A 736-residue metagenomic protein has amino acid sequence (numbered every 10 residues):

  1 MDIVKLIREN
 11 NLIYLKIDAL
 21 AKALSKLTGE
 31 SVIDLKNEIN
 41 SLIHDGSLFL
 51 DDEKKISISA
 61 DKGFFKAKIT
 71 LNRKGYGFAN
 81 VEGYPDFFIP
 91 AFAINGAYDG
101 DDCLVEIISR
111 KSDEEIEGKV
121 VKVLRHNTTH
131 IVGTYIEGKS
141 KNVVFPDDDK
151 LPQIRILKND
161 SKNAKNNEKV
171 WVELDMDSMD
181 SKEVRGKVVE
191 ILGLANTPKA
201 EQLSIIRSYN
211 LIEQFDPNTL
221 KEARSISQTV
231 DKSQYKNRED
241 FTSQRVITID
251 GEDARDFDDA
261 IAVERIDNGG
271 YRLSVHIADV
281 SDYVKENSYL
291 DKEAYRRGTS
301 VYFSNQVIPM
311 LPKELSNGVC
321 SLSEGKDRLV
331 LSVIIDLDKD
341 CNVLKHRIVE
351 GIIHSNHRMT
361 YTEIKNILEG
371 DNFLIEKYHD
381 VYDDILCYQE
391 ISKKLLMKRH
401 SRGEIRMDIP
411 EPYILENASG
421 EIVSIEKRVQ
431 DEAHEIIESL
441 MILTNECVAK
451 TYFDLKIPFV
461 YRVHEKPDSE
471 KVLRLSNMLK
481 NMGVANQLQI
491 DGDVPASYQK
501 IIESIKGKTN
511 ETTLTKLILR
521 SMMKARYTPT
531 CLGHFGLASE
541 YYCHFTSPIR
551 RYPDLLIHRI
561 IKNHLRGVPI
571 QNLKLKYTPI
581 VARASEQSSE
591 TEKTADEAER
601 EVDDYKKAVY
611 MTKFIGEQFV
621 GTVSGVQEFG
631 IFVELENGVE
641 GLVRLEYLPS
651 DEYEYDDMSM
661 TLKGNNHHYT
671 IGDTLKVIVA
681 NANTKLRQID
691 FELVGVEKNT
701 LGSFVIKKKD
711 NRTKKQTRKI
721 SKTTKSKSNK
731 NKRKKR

Functional and structural regions predicted by a protein language model:
M1-S274, S281-D327, R358, K365 (+3 more regions): Charge-lined substrate channels and their catalytic hotspots, especially those that engage the 3′ end of RNA
K22, N166, W171, M176-S178 (+10 more regions): Electropositive polyanion-binding surfaces
D51, P146, D338, E416-N417 (+2 more regions): Acidic/polar residues at beta-strand termini and the immediately following turn/coil
D86-P90, L151-I156, V639-Y655, L701-V705: A short macromolecule-binding patch
G133, S181, I671, A680-G695: Internal insertion modules embedded within essential enzymes
L192, E692-N699: Short beta-strand-to-coil "C-cap" segments at the C-terminal boundary of structured domains/repeats, marking
L537-E540, H544, E654-G664: Short beta-alpha connecting loops at secondary-structure transitions that line or flank enzyme active sites
